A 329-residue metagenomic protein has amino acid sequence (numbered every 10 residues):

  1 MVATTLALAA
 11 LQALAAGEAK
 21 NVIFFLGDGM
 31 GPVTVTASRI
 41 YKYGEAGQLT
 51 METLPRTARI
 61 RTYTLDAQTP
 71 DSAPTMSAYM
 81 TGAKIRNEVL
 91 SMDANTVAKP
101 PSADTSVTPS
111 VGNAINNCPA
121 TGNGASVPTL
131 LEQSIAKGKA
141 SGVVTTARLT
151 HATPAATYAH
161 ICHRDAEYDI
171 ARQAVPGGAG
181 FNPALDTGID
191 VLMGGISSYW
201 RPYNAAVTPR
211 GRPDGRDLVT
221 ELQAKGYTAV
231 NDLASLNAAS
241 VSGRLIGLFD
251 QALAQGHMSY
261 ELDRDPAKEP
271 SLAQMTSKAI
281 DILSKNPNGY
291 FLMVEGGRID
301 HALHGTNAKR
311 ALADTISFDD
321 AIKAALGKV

Functional and structural regions predicted by a protein language model:
M1-V2: Bacterial N-terminal signal peptides that target proteins for export
A10-Q12: N-terminal signal peptide c-region/cleavage motif recognized by signal peptidases
A16, K285-P287, A325-V329: Secondary-structure transition/capping motifs at alpha-helix termini and the adjoining loop/turn into the next element
A16-R244, Q251, P266, T315-D319: N-terminal catalytic scaffold of extracellular/periplasmic and nuclease hydrolases that process anionic headgroups
A152-A159, L253-R264, N288-G289, M293-L326: Active-site His/acidic residue clusters
A184, D232, P287-M293, V329: Flexible, glycine/charged-enriched surface loops at secondary-structure junctions
F249, S259-N288, I299-D300: Accessory "access/gating" subregions that flank catalytic or transport cores
K278-I282, A321-K328: Generic, well-ordered alpha-helical scaffold segments in large soluble proteins
